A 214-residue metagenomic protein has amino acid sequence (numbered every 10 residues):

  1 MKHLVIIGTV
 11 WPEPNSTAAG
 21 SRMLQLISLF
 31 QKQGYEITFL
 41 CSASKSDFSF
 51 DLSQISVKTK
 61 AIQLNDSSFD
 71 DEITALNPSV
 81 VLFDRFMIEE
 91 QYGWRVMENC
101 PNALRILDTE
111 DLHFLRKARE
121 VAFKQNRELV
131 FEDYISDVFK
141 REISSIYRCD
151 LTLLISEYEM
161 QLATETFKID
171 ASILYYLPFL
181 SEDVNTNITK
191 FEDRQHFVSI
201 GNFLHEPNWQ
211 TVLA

Functional and structural regions predicted by a protein language model:
M1-S49: N-terminal subdomain of nucleotide-sugar transferases
H3, L104, D193-F197: Charged active-site motifs of nucleotide-sugar-dependent glycosyltransferases
E13, N102-S136, Q161, E192 (+1 more regions): Acceptor-binding helix/loop patch of EC 2.4 sugar-transfer enzymes, predominantly nucleotide-sugar-dependent
A19, D84, L154-S156: Replace "coordinates the UDP/GDP/TDP-sugar" with "coordinates nucleotide-activated sugar donors
S21-L24, F39, L151-L153, E165 (+1 more regions): Conserved catalytic-core segment of nucleotide-activated headgroup transferases in glycan assembly
D47-S68: Conserved nucleotide-sugar phosphate-binding/catalytic loop shared by glycosyltransferases and other
E72-Q91, I106: Short N-terminal targeting/anchoring amphipathic segment
Q91-Y92, F139-A171: A short, active-site helix/loop in glycosyltransferases that binds the activated sugar's phosphate group
